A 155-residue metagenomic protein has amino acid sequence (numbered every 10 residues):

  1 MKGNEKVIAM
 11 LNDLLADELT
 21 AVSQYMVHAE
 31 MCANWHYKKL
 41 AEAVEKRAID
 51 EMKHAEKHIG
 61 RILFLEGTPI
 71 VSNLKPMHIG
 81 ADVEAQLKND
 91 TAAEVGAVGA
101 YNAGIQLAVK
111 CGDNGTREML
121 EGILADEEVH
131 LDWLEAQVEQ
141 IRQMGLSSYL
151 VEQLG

Functional and structural regions predicted by a protein language model:
M1-G155: Iron-associated oxidoreductase/ferritin-like identity signal
